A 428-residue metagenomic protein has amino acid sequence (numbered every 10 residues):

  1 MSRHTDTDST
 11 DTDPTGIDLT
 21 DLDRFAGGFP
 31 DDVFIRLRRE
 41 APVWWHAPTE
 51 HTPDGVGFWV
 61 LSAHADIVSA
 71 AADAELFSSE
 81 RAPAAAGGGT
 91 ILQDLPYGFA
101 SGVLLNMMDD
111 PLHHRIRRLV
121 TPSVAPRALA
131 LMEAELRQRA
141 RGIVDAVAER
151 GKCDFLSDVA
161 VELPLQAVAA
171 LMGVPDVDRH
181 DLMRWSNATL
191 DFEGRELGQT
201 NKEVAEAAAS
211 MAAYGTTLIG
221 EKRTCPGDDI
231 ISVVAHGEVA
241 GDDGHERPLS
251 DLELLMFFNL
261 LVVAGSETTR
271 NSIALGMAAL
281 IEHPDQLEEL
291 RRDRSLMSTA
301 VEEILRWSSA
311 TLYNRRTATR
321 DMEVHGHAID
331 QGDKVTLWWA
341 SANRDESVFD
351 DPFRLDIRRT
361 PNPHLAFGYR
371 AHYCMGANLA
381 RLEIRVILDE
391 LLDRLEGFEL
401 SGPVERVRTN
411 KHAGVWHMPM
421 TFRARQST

Functional and structural regions predicted by a protein language model:
M1-T428: Cytochrome P450
